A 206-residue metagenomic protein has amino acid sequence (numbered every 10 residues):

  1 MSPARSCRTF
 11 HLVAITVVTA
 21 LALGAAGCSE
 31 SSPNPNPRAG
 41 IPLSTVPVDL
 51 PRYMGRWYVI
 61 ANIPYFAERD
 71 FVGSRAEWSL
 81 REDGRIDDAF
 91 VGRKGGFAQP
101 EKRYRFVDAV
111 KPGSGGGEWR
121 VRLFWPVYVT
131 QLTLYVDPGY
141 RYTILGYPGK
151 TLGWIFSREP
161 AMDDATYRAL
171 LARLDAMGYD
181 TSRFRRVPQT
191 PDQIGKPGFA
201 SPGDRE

Functional and structural regions predicted by a protein language model:
S2, C7, I15-V17, G24-E206: A beta-rich soluble binding module of mature secreted/lumenal proteins
